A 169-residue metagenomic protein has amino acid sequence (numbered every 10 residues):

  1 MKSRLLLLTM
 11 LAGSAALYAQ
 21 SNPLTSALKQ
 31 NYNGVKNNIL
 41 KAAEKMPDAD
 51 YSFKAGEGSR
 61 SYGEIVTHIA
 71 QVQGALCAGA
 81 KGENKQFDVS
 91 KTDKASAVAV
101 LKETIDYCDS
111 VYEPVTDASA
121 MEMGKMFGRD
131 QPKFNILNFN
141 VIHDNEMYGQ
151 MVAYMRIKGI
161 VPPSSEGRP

Functional and structural regions predicted by a protein language model:
M1-P23: Bacterial Sec-dependent N-terminal signal peptides
Y18-L24, D93, A97-V100, R156-P169: Iron-associated oxidoreductase/ferritin-like identity signal
K29-N33, N37-L40, D50-F87, F127-P169: Short, contiguous alpha-helical
A42, D93-K125, P132-H143, Y148: Acidic/histidine-rich alpha-helical segments that form the ligand environment of transition-metal centers
K45, H68-Q71, E103: Residues within well-ordered alpha-helical secondary structure of globular protein domains
K45-Y51, Y112-M121, R156-P163: Surface-exposed helix-capping loop/turn segments at secondary-structure junctions
S90: Short, solvent-exposed loop/beta-turn-alpha elements that line the ligand-binding surface or hinge of extracytoplasmic
